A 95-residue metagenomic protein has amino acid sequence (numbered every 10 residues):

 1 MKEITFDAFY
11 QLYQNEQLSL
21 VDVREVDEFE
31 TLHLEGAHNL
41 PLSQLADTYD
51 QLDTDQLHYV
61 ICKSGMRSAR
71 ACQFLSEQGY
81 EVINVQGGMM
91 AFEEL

Functional and structural regions predicted by a protein language model:
M1-S19, V26-L57, M66-L95: Rhodanese-like catalytic fold shared by cysteine-dependent sulfurtransferases and DSP/PTP-type phosphatases
I61: Short, surface-exposed ligand- or partner-binding patches at beta-edge/loop junctions that are enriched in aromatics
